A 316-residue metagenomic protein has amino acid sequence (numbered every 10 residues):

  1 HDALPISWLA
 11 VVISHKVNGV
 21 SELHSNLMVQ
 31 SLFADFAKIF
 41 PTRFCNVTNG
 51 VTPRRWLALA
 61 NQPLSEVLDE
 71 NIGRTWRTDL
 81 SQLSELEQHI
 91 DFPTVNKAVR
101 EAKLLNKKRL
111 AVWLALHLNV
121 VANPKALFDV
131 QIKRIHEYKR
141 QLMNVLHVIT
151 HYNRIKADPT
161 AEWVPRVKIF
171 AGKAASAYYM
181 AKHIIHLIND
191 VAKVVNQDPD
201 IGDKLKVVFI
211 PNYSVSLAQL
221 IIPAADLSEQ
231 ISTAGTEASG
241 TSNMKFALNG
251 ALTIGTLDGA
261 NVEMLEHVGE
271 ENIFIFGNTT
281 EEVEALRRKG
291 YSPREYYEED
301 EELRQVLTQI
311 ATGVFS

Functional and structural regions predicted by a protein language model:
D2-L4: Short, small-residue-biased leader/transition segments that mark boundaries at the very start of proteins
K16-K38, P53: A short, active-site helix/loop in glycosyltransferases that binds the activated sugar's phosphate group
H24-L27, T52-W56, H136-Y138, N144-V145 (+6 more regions): Flexible loop/turn segments at secondary-structure boundaries
D35-H89, P223-A224, I231-S316: Catalytic binding pocket for nucleotide-activated donors in carbohydrate/polymer assembly enzymes
A60-V121, K125: Extended, charge-enriched "interface" segments that sit outside catalytic cores
K107-A218: Long, K/E/R/D-enriched contiguous segments that form extended
